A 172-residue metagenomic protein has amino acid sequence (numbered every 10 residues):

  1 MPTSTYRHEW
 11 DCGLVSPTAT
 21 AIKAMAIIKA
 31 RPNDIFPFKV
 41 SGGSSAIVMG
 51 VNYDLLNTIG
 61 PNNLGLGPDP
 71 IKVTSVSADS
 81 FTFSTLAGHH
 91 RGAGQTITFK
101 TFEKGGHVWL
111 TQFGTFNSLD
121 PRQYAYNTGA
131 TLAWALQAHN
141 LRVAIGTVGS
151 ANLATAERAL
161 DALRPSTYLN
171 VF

Functional and structural regions predicted by a protein language model:
M1-L64: Hydrophobic ligand-binding cavity/cleft-lining segments
T3-E9, S80, T96, H107-W109: Intrinsic-disorder/low-complexity, polar/charged segments enriched in Ser/Thr/Lys/Arg/Asp/Glu/Gln
G13-S16, F102-K104, T115-N117: Solvent-exposed residues in well-ordered beta-strands and their adjoining turns, especially edge/terminal strands
G60-G65, G88-A93, S118-Y124: Short, cysteine-centered beta-strand-loop-beta hairpins and adjacent loop/turn segments enriched in charged/polar
G65-K104: Hydrophobic-ligand binding "helix-grip"
S84-A87, L110-G114: Catalytic Cys-His active-site segments of thiol-dependent hydrolases/isopeptidases
W109, T115-V171: A conserved amphipathic terminal alpha-helix motif
